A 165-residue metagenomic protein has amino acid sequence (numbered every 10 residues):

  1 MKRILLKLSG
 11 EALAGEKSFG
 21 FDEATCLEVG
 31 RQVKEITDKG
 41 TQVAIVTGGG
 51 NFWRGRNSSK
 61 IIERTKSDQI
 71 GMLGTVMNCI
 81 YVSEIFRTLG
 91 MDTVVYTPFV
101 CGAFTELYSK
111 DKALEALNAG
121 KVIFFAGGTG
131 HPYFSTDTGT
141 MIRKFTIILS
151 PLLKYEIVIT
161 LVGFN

Functional and structural regions predicted by a protein language model:
M1-V43: N-terminal glycine-/serine-/threonine-rich phosphate-binding loop
L5-S9, A44-G48, Y96-T97, F125-G127 (+1 more regions): Short beta-strand segments
A12-A14, G50-G55, G102-A103, P132 (+1 more regions): Short, active-site-adjacent cap segments at secondary-structure transitions
F21-L27, T105, G130-T138: Active-site glycine- and acidic-residue-rich loops that bind and position anionic ligands or nucleotide-like cofactors
G40-A44, G120-I123: Loop/turn-to-beta-strand initiation segments
V43, D92-T93, L152: Hydrophobic anchor at the start of a short beta-strand that flanks the dinucleotide cofactor-binding loop
S58-I123, D137-T138: Ligand-binding beta-strand-loop-alpha-helix segment within the catalytic cores of soluble metabolic enzymes
R87, D111-V162: Internal active-site segments that recognize and position negatively charged phosphoryl groups and nucleotide moieties
